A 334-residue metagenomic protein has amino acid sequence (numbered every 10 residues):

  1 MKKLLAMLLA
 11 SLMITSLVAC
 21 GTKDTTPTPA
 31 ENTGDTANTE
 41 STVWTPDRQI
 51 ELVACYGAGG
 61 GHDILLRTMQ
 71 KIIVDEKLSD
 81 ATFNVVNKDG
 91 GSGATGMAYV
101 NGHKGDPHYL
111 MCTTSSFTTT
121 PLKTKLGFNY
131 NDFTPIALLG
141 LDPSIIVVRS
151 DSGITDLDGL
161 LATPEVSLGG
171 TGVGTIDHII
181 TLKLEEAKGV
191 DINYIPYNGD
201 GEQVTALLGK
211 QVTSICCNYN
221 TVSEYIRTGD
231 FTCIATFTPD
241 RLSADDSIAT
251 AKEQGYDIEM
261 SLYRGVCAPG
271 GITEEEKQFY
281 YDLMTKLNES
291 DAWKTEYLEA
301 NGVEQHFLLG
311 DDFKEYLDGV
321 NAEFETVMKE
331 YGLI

Functional and structural regions predicted by a protein language model:
M1-R48, I334: Short, low-complexity disordered leader/linker segments with a strong preference for bacterial N-terminal type II
E31-D132, V190-S214, Q305-L308, M328-I334: N-terminal (or domain-start) structured segment
D63-R67, K71, A94, H178 (+5 more regions): Short, surface-exposed alpha-helical segments at coil->helix boundaries
T95-G96, D156, E202-Q203, T221 (+1 more regions): Short acidic active-site motifs
Y99-H108, L122-E202, A251, Y263-Y297: Hinge/capping helix and adjacent helix->loop/strand transition within the periplasmic-binding protein
L141, V222-E289, G319-A322: C-terminal lobe and pocket-closing loops of periplasmic/extracytoplasmic Venus-flytrap solute-binding proteins
G169-I248: Ligand-binding pocket segment of bilobal, Venus flytrap-like solute-binding proteins
E186, E275-I334: An extracytoplasmic/periplasmic, membrane-proximal ligand-sensing/linker region
